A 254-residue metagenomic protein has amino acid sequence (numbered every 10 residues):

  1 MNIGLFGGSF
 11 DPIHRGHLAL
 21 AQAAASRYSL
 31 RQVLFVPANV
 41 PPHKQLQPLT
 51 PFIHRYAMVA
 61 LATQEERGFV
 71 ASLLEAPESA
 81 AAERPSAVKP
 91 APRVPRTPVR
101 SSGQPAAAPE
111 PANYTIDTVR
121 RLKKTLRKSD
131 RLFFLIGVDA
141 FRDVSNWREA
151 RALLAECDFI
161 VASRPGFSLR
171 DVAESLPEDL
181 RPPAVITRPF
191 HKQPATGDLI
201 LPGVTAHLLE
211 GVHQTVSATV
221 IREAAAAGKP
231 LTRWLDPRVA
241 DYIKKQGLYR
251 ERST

Functional and structural regions predicted by a protein language model:
M1-T254: Nucleotidyltransferase catalytic core that binds NTPs
